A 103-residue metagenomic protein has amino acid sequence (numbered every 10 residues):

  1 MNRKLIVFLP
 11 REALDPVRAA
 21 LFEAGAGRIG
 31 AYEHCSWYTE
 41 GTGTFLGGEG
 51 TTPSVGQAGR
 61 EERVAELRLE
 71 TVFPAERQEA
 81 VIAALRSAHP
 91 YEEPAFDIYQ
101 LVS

Functional and structural regions predicted by a protein language model:
M1-S103: Hydrophobic structural segments
